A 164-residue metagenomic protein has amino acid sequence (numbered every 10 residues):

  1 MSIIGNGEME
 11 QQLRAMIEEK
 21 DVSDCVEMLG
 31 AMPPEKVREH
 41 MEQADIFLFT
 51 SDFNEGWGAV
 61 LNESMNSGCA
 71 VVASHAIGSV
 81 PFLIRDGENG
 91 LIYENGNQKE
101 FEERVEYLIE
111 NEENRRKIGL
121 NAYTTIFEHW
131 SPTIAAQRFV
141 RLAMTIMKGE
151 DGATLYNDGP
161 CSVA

Functional and structural regions predicted by a protein language model:
Q12-M32: Nucleotide-activated donor-binding/catalytic signature segment of Leloir-type glycosyltransferases, i.e., the conserved
C25, E100-E103, Y107, N114-E128 (+3 more regions): A short, well-ordered alpha-helix in the C-terminal region of glycosyltransferases
A31-M32, E39-A44: Short alpha-helical donor nucleotide-sugar binding micro-motif in glycosyltransferases
E35-R38, G56-W57, H75-L83: Short glycine/proline-enriched, acidic/aromatic patches that form the donor-sugar handling elements
R38, L61-N66, V80-F82, E88: Short alpha-helical segment that forms part of, or immediately flanks, the ligand-binding pocket in carbohydrate-active
E42-G56, C69: Acidic donor-binding loop of glycosyltransferase active sites
A70-S74: Short hydrophobic beta-strand element within catalytic cores of glycosyltransferases and related nucleotide-activated
R85-G87, L91-Q98, Y107-E113: Conserved acidic donor-binding segment of nucleotide-sugar-dependent glycosyltransferases
